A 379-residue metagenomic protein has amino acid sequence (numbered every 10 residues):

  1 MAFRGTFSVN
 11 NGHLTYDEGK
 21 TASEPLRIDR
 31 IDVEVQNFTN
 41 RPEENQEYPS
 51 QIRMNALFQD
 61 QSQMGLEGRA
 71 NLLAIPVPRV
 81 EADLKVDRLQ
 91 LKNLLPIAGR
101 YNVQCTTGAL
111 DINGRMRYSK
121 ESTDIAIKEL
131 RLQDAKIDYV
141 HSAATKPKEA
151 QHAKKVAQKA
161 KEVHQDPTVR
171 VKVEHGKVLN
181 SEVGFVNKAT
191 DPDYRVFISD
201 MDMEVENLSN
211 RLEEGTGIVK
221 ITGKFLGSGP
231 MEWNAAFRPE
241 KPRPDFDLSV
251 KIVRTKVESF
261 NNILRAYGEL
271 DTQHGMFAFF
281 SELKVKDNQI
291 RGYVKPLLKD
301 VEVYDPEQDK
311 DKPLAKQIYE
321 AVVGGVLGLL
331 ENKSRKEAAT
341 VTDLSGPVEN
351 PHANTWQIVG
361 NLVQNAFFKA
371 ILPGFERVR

Functional and structural regions predicted by a protein language model:
M1-N93, A98, Q158-S249, R254-S259 (+1 more regions): Elongated, acidic membrane-bridging lipid-handling scaffolds and related periplasm/extracellular "bridge/tunnel" systems
D32, D111-N113, K136, E182 (+2 more regions): Membrane-embedded beta-strand positions in outer-membrane beta-barrel channels/transporters
D83-K85, K128-R131, K251, K295: Transmembrane beta-strands of outer-membrane beta-barrel proteins
A98-N102, A266-G268: Extracellular loop and loop/strand-boundary signature of outer-membrane beta-barrel proteins
V103-T107, T272-H274: Transmembrane beta-barrel outer-membrane domains
Y118, T123, P167-V171, K188 (+5 more regions): Extended terminal
K120, I125-E129, V171-L179: Long, internal scaffold/assembly segments composed of regular secondary structure
L132-V140, K299-V301: Structural signature of outer-membrane beta-barrel domains
